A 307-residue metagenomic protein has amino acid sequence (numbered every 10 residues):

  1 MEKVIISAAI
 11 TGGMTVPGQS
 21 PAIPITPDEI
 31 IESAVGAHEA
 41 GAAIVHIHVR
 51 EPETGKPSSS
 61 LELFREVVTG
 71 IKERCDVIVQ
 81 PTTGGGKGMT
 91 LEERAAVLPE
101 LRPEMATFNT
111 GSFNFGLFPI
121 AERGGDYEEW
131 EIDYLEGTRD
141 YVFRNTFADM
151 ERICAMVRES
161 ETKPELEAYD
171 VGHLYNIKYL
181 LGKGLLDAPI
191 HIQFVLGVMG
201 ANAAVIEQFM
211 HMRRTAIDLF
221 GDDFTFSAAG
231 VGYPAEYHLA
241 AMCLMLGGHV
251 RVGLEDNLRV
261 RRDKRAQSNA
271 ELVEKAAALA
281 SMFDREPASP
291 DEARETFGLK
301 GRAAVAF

Functional and structural regions predicted by a protein language model:
M1-A22, R123-W130, E136: N-terminal small/glycine-rich loop or linker at the start of catalytic domains across soluble metabolic enzymes
A8, K56-P81, I153, V157 (+2 more regions): Alpha-helix-loop-beta-strand connector modules within alpha/beta enzyme cores
I10-I31, T83-L91, R139-R144, E165 (+3 more regions): Active-site mouth loops of central-metabolism enzymes
G18, A43-R65, V195-G200, N257-R262: Glycine-rich, proline-tolerant flexible connector loops at the mouths of alpha/beta enzymes
I30, A37, H48, A106 (+4 more regions): Conserved, mostly hydrophobic/aromatic
L61-R144: Active-site beta->alpha loop and helix N-cap motifs at the rims of alpha/beta catalytic domains
T107-L254: Catalytic alpha/beta core domains of metabolic enzymes, predominantly
I120-W130, R261-F283, P287: C-terminal helical cap(s) of enzyme catalytic domains, especially alpha/beta-barrels
